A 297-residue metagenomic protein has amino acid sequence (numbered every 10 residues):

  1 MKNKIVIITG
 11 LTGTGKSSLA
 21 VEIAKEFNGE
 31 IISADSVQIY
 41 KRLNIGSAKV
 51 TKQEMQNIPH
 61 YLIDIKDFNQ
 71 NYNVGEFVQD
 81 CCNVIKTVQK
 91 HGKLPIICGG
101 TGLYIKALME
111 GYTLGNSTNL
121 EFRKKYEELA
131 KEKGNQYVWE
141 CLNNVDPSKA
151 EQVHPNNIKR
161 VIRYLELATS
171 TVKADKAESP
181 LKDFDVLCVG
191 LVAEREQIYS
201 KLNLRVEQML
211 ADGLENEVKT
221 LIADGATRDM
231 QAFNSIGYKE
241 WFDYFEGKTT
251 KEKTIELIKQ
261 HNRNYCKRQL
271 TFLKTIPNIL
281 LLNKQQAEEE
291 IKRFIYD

Functional and structural regions predicted by a protein language model:
M1-D297: Phosphate/pyrophosphate-binding catalytic cores of soluble transferases and nucleic-acid-acting enzymes
